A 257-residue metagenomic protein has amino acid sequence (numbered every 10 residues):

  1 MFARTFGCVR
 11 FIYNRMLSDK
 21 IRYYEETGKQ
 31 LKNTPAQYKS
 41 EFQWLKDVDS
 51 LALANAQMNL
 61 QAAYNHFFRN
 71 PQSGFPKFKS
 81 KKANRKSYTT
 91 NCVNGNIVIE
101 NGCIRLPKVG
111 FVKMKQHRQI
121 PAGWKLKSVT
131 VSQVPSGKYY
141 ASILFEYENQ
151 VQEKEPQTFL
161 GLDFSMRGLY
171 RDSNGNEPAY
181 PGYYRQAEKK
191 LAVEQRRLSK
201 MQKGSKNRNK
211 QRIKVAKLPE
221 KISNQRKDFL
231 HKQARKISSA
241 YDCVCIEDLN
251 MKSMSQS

Functional and structural regions predicted by a protein language model:
M1-S257: Nucleic-acid substrate recognition interfaces
